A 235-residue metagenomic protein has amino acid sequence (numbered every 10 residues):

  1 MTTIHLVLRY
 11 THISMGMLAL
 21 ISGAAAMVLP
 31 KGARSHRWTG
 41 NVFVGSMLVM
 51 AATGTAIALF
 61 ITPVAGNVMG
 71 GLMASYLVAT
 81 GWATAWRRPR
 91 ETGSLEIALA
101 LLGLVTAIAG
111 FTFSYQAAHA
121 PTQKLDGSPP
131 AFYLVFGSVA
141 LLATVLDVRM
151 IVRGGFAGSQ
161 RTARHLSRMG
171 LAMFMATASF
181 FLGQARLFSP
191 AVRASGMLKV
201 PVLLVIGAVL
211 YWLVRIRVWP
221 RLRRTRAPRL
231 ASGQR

Functional and structural regions predicted by a protein language model:
M1-R235: Alpha-helical membrane insertion/targeting regions
